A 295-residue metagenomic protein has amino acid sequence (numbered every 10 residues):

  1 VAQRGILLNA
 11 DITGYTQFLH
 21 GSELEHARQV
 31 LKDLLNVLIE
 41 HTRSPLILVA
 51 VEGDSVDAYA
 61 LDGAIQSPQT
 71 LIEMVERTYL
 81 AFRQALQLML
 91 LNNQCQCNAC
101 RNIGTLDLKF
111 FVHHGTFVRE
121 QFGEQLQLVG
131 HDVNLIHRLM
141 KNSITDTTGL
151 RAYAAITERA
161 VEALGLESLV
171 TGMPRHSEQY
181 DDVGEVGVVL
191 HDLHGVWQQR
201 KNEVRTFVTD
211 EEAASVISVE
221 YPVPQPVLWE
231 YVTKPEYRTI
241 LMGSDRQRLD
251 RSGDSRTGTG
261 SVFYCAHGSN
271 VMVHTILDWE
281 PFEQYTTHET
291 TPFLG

Functional and structural regions predicted by a protein language model:
V1-R77: Catalytic NTP-binding/metal-coordinating core of nucleotidyl cyclase/transferase enzymes
G63-H176: Catalytic beta-strand-to-alpha-helix segment of the class III nucleotidyl cyclase homology domain
P174-T209: Intrinsically disordered, low-complexity terminal regions enriched in charged/polar residues
K201-G253: Hydrophobic ligand-binding cavity/cleft-lining segments
E212-S218, V262, V271, Q284: Intrinsic-disorder/low-complexity, polar/charged segments enriched in Ser/Thr/Lys/Arg/Asp/Glu/Gln
V227-V232, R238, F263-C265, I276 (+1 more regions): Hydrophobic pocket/interface hotspot
R256-G258, F263, V273-T275: C-terminal and inter-domain tail/linker signature
G268-G295: Hydrophobic-ligand binding "helix-grip"
